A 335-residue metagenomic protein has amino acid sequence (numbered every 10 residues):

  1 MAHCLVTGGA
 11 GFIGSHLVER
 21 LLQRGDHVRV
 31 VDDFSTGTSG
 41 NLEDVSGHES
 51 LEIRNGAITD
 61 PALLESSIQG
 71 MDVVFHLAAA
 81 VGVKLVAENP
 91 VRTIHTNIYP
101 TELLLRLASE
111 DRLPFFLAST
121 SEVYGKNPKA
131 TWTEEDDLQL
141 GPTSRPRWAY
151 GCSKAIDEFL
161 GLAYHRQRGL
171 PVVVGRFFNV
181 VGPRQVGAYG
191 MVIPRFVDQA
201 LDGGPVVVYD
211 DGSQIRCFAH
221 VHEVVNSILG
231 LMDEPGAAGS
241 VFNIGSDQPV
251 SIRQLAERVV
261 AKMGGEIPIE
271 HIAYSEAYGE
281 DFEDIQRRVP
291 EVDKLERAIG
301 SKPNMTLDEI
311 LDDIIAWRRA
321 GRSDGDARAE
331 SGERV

Functional and structural regions predicted by a protein language model:
M1-F178, I314-A316, R334-V335: N-terminal Rossmann-like NAD(P)+-binding domain of SDR-like oxidoreductases, especially those catalyzing
A2, T306-V335: Amphipathic terminal alpha-helices
L17, I228-M232, A256-V259, L311-R318: Hydrophobic "lid"/C-terminal helical patch of Rossmann-like NAD(P)-dependent dehydrogenase/epimerase domains
E49-L51, E134-G141, G169, F196-V208 (+2 more regions): A short C-terminal helix-loop "cap" of Rossmann-like NAD(P)-dependent dehydrogenase/epimerase domains
V74, V224, I228, I244 (+3 more regions): Non-catalytic, hydrophobic alpha-helical segments
P128, A155, V180-P194, G204 (+6 more regions): Glycine/proline-rich active-site loop of Rossmann-fold NAD(P)-dependent oxidoreductases
D211, G239-F242, R253-A256, G264-R287 (+1 more regions): C-terminal "lid/loop" region of Rossmann-like NAD(P)-dependent oxidoreductases
V221, Q254, S275-K302, T306: Conserved C-terminal active-site "lid" loop/helix of NAD(P)H-dependent oxidoreductases that clamps the redox cofactor
